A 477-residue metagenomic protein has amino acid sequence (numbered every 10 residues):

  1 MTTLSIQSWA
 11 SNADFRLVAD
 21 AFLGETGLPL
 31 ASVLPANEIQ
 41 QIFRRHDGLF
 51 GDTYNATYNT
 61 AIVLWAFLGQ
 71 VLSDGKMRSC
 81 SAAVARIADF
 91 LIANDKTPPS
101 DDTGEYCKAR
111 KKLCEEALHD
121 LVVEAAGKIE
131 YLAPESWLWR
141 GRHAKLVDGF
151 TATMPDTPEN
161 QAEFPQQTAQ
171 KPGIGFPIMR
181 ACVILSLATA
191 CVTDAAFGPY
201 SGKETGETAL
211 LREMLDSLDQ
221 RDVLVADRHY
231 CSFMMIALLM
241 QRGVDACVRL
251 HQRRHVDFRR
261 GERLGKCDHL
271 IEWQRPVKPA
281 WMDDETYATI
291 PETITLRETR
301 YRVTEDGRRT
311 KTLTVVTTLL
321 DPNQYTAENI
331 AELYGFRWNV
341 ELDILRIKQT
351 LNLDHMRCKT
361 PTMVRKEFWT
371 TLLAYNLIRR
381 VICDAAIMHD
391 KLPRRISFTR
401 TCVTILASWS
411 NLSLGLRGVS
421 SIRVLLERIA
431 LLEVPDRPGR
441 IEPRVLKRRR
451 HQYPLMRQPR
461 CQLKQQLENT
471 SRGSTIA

Functional and structural regions predicted by a protein language model:
M1-A82, K111-L113, D120-E124, K128 (+3 more regions): Single, function-defining residue in the core of a domain
M77-T97: DNA-recognition alpha helix
R86, E105-A109, E124: Generic beta-strand or strand-like secondary-structure segments
K96-L113: Major-groove recognition helix of helix-turn-helix-like DNA-binding domains
S136: Noncatalytic carbohydrate-binding groove/subsite architecture in carbohydrate-active enzymes
